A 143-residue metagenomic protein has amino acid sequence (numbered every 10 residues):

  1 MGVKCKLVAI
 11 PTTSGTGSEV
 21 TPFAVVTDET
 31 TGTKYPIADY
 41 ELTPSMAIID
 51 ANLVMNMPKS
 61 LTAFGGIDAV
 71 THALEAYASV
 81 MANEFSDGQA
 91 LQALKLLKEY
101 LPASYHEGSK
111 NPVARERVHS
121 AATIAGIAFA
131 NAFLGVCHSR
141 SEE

Functional and structural regions predicted by a protein language model:
M1-F23: Proline/glycine-rich low-complexity loops and linkers
F23-A132: Carboxylate- and glycine-rich phosphate/diphosphate-binding segment that chelates Mg2+/Mn2+
R140: Active-site His/Glu-centered metal-binding helix of metallohydrolases
E143: Conserved small/polar residues in nucleotide/adenosyl-binding loops
